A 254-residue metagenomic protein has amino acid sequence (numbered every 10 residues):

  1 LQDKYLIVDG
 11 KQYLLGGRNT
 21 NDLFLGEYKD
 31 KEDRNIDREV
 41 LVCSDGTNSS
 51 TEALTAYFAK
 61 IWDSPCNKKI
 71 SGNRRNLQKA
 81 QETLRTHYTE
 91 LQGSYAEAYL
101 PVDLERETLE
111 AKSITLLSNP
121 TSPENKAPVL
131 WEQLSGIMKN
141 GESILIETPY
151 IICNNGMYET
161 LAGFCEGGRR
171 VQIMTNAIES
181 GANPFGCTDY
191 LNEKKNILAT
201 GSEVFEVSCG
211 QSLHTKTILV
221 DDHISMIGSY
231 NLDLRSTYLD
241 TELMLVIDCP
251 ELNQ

Functional and structural regions predicted by a protein language model:
L1-Q254: Charged, low-complexity intrinsically disordered terminal segments
